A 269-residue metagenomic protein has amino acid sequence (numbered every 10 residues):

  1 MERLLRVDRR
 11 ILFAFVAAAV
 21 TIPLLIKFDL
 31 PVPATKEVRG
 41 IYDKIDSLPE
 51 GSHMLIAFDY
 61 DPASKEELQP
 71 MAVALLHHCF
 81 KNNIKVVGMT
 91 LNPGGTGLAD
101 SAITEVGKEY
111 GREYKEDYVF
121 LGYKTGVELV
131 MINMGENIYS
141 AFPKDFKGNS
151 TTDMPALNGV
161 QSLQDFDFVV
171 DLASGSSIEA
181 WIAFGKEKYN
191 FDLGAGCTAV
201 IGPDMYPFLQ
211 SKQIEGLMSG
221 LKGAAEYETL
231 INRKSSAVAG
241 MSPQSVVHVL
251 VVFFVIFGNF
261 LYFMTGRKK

Functional and structural regions predicted by a protein language model:
R3, G196-K269: C-terminal functional extensions of proteins
R10-I26: Hydrophobic membrane-insertion alpha-helices, especially the h-region of bacterial N-terminal signal peptides
L30-S47: Alpha-helical transmembrane signal-anchor/signal-peptide segments
Y42-P70: Short extracytoplasmic
M54-D61, V86-T90, V169: Short glycine-rich or small-residue beta-strand-to-loop segments that form or flank ligand, phosphate, metal/Fe-S
A63-V119: Membrane-embedded segments
S101-E128, S211-T229: Structural recognition of alpha->loop->beta junctions
K115-A199, P203: Membrane-proximal low-complexity regions enriched in glycine and acidic/polar residues
